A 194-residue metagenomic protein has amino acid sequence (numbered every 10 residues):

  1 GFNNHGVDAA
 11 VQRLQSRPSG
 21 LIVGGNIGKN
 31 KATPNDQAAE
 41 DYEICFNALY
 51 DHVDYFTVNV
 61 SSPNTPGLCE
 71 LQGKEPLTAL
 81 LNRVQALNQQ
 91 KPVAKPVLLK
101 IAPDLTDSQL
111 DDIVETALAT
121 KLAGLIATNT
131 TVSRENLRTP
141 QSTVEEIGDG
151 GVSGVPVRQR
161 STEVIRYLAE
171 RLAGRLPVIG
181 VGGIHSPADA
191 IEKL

Functional and structural regions predicted by a protein language model:
G1-L21: A gly/proline- and charged-residue-enriched helix-loop-helix capping module
A10, G25, V58-N59, K100 (+3 more regions): Conserved, mostly hydrophobic/aromatic
S19-G25, Q90-L105, E170-G180: Short beta-strand/loop segments at the ligand-binding rim of alpha/beta enzyme cores
G28-A32, S61-P63, K100-D104, T128-V132 (+1 more regions): Active-site beta-loop-alpha junctions enriched in small/polar residues
N30-E43, E70-Q72, P76, L98-A119: Active-site glycine- and acidic-residue-rich loops that bind and position anionic ligands or nucleotide-like cofactors
E40, L105-A119, L168-G174, I184-L194: Catalytic cores of alpha/beta
E40-K91, K95, K100: Loop-centered beta-sheet repeat module
P63-P76, T116-L176: Glycine/Thr-rich beta-alpha phosphate-binding loop at enzyme active sites
